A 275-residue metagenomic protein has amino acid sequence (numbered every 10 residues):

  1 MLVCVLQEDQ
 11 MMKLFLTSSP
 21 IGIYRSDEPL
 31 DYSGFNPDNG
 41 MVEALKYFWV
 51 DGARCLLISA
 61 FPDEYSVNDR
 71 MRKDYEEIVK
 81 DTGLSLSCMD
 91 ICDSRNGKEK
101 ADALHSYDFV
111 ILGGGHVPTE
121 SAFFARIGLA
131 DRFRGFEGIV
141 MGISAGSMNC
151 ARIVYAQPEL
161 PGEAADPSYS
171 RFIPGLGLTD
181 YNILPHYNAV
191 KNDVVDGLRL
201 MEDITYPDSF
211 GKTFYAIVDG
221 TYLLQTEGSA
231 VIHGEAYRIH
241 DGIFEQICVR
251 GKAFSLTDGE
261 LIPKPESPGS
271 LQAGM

Functional and structural regions predicted by a protein language model:
V5-L6, M11-F109, Q246: N-terminal beta1-alpha1 cap of cysteine-dependent amidohydrolase-like domains
M12-V50, A156, L160-M275: C-terminal and late-domain segments of enzyme folds
G52, Y107, F136-E137, T179: Short, well-ordered alpha-helix to beta-strand connector turns
M71-K73, F124-L129, G197-L200: Charged helix-capping and loop-helix junction motifs
A103, R126-G138: Catalytic-core regions built around general acid/base machinery
I111-G113, R134-I153: Catalytic nucleophile loop
G115-V117, G146, N188: Short glycine-rich anion-binding loops that position phosphate/pyrophosphate groups of nucleotides and phosphorylated
V117-R126, V194: Glycine/threonine-rich flexible loop motifs
